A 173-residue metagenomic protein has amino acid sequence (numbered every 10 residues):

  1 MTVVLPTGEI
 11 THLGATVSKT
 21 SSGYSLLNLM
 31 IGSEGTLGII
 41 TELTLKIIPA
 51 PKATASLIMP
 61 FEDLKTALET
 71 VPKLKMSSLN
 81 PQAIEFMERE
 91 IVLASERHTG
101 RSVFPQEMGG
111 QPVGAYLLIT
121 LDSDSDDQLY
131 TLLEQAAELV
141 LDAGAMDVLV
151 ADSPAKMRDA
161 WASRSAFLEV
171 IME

Functional and structural regions predicted by a protein language model:
M1-E173: Noncatalytic alpha-helical scaffold of FAD-dependent oxidoreductases
